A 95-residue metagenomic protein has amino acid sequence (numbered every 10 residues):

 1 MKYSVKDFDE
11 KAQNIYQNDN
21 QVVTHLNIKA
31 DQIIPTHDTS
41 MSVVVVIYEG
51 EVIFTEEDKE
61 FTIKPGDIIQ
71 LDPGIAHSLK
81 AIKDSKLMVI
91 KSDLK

Functional and structural regions predicted by a protein language model:
K2-Q32, I90: A short glycine-rich, His/Asp/Glu-containing loop-to-beta-strand
T24, I33-I34, G50-T55: Short beta-strand segments in beta-sandwich/barrel cores
M41-V52: Glycine- and acidic-residue-biased ligand/ion/polar-headgroup-sensing regions
Y48-E49, K64-P65, K83: A cytosolic small-molecule/anion-sensing beta-strand core signal
E57-P73: Short acidic-glycine-tyrosine-enriched beta hairpin
P73-K95: Ligand-binding loop in jelly-roll beta-barrel domains
